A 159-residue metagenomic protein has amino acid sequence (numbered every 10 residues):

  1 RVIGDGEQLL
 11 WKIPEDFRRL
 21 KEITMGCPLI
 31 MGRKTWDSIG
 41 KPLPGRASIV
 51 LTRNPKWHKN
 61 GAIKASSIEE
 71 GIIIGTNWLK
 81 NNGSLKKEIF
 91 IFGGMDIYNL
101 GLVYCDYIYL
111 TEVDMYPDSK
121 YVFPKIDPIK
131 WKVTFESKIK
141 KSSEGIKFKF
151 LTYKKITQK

Functional and structural regions predicted by a protein language model:
V2-K159: Enzymes that bind and transform nitrogen-containing heteroaromatic metabolites
